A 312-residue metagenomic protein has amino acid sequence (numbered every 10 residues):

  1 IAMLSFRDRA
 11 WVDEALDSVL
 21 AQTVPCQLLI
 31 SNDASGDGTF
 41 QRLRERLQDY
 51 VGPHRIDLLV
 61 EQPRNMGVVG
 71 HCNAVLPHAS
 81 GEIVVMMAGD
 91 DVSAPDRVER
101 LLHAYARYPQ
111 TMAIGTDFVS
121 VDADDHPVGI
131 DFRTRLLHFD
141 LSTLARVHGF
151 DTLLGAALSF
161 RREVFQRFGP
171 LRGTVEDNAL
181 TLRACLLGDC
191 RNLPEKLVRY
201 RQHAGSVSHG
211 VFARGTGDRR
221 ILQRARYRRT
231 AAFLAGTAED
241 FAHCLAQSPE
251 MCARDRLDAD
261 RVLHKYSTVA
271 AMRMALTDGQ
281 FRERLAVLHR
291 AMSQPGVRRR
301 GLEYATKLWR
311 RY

Functional and structural regions predicted by a protein language model:
D13, D37-L47, G70, V92 (+1 more regions): Acidic helix N-cap motif at the loop->helix transition within catalytic regions of sugar-transfer enzymes
D17-C26: Short, acidic, metal-binding catalytic loop of nucleotide-sugar glycosyltransferases
N32-L43, R64, A88: A conserved acidic beta->alpha catalytic loop
E61-A79: Glycine-rich, basic loop-to-helix element that forms the pyrophosphate-binding segment of sugar-nucleotide handling
V84: Short aromatic/hydrophobic "clamp" motif used to bind/position activated sugar donors
D96-G129: Conserved donor NDP-sugar-binding/catalytic core segment of glycosyltransferases
H138-G215: Conserved nucleotide-sugar donor-binding catalytic segment
A253-Y312: Membrane-interface aromatic/basic loop that binds lipid-linked glycans or pyrophosphate carriers, typified by
